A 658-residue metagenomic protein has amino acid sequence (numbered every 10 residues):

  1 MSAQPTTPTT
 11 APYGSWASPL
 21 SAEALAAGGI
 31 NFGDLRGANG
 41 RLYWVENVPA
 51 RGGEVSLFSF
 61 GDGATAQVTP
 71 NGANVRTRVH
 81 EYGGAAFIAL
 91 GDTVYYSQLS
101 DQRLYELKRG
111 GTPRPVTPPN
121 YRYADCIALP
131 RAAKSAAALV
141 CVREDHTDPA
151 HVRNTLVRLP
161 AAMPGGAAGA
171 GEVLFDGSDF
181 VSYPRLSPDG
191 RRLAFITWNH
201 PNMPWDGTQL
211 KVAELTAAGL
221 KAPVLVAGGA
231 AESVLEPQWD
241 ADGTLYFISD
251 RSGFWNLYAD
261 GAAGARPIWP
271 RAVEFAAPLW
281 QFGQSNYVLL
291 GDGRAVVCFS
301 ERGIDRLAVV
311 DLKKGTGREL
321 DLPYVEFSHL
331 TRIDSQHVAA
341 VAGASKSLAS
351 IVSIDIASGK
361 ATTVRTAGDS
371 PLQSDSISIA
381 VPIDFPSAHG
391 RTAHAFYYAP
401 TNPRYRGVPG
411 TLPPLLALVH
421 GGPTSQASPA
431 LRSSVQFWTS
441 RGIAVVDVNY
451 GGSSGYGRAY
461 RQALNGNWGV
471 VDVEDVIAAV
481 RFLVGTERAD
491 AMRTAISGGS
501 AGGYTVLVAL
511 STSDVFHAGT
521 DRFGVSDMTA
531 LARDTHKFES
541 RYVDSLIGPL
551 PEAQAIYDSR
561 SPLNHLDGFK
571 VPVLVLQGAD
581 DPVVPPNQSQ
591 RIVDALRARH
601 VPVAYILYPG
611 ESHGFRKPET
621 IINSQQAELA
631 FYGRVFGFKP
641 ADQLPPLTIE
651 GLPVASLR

Functional and structural regions predicted by a protein language model:
T10-F60, N74-I88: Beta-strand-rich domains and repeat architectures in extracellular enzymes and scaffolds, especially beta-propellers
P19-A26, A66-T77, T112-T117, A170-F175 (+4 more regions): A short beta-strand motif characteristic of beta-propeller blades
A27-A38, N74-V94, N120-A138, D176-A194 (+8 more regions): Conserved beta-propeller blade repeats
N31-D34, V45-E46, E54-V55, A66-Q67 (+11 more regions): Non-catalytic accessory segments flanking enzyme active sites
E46-S56, V75-E81, Y96-L104, P118-Y123 (+11 more regions): A flexible loop/linker signature enriched in serine peptidases of the S9 family
G61-G63, K108-G111, P160-G166, L215-A218 (+3 more regions): Short loop/turn segments that connect beta-strands within beta-propeller blades
T147, P201, A367-M492, G499 (+1 more regions): Cap/lid segment of the alpha/beta-hydrolase catalytic domain
V448-R658: Active-site-proximal cap/loop segments of hydrolase catalytic domains
